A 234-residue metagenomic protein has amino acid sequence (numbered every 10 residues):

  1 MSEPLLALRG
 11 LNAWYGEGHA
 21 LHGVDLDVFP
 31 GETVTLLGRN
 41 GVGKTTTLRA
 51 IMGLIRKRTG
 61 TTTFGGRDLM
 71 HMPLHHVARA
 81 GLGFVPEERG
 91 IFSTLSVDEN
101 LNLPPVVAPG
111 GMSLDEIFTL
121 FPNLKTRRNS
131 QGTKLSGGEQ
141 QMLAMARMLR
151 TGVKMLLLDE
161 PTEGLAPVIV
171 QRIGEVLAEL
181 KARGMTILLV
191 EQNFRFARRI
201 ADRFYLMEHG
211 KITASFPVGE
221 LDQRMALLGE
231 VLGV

Functional and structural regions predicted by a protein language model:
S2-V234: Glycine-rich phosphate-binding loops of nucleotide-dependent enzymes
